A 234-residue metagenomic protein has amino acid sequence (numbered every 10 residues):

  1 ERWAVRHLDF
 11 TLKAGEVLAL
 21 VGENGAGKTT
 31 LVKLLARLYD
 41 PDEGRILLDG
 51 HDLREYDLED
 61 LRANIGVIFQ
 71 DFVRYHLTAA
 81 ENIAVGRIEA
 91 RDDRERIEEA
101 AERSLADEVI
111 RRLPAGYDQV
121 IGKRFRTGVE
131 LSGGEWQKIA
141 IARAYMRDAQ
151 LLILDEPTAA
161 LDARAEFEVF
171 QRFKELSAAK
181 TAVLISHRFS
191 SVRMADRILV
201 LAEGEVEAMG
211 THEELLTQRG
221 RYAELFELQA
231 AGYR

Functional and structural regions predicted by a protein language model:
E1-R234: ABC-type nucleotide-binding domain
